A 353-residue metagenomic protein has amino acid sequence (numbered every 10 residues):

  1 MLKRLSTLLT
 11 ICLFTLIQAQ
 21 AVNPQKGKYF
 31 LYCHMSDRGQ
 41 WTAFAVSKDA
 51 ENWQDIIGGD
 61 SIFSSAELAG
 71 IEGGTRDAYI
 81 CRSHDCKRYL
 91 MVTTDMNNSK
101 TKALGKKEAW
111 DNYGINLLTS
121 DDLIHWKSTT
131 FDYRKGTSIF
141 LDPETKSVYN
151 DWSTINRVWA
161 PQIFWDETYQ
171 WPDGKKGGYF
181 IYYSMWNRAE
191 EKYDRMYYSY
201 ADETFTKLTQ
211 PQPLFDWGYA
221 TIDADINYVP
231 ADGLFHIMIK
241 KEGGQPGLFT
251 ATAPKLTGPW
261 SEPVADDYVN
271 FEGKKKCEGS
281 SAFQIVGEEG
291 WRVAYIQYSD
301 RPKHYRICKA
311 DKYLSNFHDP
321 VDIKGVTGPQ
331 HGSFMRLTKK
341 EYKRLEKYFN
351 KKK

Functional and structural regions predicted by a protein language model:
M1-P24: Bacterial Sec-dependent N-terminal signal peptides
A19-K353: Carbohydrate-active catalytic/glycan-binding domains of CAZyme proteins, especially the secreted or lumenal ectodomains
